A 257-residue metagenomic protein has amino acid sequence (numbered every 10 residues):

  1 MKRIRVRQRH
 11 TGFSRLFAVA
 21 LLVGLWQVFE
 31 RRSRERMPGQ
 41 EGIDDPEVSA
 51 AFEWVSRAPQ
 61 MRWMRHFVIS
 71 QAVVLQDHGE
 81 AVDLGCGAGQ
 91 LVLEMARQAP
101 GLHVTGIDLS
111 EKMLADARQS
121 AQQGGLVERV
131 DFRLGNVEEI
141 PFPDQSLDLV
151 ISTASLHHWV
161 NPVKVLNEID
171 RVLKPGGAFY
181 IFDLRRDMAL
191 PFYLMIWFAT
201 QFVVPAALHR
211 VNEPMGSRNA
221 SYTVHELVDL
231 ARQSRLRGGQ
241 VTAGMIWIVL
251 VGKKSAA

Functional and structural regions predicted by a protein language model:
R5-Q76: Conserved class I S-adenosyl-L-methionine
R31-R36, F182-L250: C-terminal alpha-helical "lid/dimerization" subdomain adjacent to the S-adenosyl-L-methionine
V82, A88-E139: Class I SAM-dependent methyltransferase SAM/SAH-binding core
L126-V127, P143, R237: Conserved H-loop
E138-L149: A short acidic, Gly/Pro-enriched loop at the edge of an enzyme's catalytic core that lines a small-molecule cofactor
L149-N161: A short SAM/SAH-binding and catalytic strip from SAM-dependent methyltransferases
V163-P175: A short glycine-rich, Lys/Arg-flanked "PGG" loop and its adjoining helix->strand segment in the class I
V249-A257: C-terminal lobe and adjacent flexible extensions of AdoMet/dcAdoMet transferase-like proteins
